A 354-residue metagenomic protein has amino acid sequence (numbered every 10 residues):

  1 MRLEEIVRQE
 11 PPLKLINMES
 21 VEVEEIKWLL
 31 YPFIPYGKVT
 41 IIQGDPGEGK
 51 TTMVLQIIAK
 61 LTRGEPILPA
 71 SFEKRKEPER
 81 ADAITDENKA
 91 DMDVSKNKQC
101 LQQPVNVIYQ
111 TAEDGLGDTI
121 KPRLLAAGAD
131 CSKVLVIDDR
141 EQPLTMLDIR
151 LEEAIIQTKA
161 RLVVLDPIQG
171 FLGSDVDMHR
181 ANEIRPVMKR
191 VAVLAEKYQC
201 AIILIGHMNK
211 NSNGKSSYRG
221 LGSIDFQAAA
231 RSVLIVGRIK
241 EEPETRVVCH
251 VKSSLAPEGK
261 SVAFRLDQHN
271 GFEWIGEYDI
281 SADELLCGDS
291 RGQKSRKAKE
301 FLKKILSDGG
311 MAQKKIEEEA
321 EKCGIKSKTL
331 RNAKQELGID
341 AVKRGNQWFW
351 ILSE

Functional and structural regions predicted by a protein language model:
R2-P12: Charged, amphipathic alpha-helical linker segments immediately N-terminal to NTP-binding catalytic cores
I6-R8, E24-E25, L29-L30, P46-E48 (+11 more regions): Conserved inter-motif catalytic segment of the P-loop NTP-binding fold
P35: Residues immediately N-terminal to the Walker A/P-loop in ABC ATPase nucleotide-binding domains
V39-T40, V107: Conserved beta-strand position immediately N-terminal to the Walker
I41-I42, G47-T52, L162, N182-E273 (+1 more regions): Phosphate-binding/switch region of NTP-binding enzymes
M53, I57: Hydrophobic positions on the alpha1 helix immediately C-terminal to the Walker A/P-loop
G310-E319: Short acidic, hydrophobic short linear motifs in intrinsically disordered regions
G324-N346: Charge-enriched amphipathic alpha-helical scaffolds
